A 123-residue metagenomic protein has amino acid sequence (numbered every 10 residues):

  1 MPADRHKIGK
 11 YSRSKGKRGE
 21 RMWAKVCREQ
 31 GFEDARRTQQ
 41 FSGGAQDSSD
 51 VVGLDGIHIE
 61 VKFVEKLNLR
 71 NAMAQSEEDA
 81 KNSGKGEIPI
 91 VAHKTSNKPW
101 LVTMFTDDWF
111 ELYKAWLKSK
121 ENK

Functional and structural regions predicted by a protein language model:
M1-K123: Catalytic phosphate/metal-binding cores of nucleic-acid and nucleotide-processing enzymes, i.e., regions that mediate
